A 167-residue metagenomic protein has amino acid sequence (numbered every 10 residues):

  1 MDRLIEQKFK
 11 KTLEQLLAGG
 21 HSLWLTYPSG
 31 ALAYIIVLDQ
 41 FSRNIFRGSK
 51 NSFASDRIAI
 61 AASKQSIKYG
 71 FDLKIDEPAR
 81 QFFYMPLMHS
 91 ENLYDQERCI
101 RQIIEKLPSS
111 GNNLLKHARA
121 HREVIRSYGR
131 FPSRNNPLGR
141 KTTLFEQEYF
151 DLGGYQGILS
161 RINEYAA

Functional and structural regions predicted by a protein language model:
M1-L32, V37-G48, F53-A167: Intrinsically disordered, low-complexity activation-like regions
